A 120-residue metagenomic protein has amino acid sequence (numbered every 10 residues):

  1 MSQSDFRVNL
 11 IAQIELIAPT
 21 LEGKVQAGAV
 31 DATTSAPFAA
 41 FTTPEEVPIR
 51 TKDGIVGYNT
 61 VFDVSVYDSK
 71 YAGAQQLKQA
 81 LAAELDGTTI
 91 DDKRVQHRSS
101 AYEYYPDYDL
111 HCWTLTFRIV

Functional and structural regions predicted by a protein language model:
M1-G54, A72, Q76-A83: Small/polar-rich, solvent-exposed N-terminal microdomains that initiate assembly or binding
V47-I49, V61-S65, E84-T89, V120: Short, surface-exposed linear patches
T51-V56, P106-Y108: Short, solvent-exposed beta-strand/turn "edge" segments of beta-rich domains on protein surfaces
V56-K70, L110-V120: Oligomerization/assembly interface segments of phage tail-like spikes and tubes
V61-F62, G73-L81, S99-Y104: Low-complexity, flexible helical/coil segments
S69-A72, I90: Residues in soluble alpha-helical coiled-coils and helical-bundle/repeat scaffolds
A83-V120: Acidic-leaning, charged glycine-interspersed low-complexity segments
